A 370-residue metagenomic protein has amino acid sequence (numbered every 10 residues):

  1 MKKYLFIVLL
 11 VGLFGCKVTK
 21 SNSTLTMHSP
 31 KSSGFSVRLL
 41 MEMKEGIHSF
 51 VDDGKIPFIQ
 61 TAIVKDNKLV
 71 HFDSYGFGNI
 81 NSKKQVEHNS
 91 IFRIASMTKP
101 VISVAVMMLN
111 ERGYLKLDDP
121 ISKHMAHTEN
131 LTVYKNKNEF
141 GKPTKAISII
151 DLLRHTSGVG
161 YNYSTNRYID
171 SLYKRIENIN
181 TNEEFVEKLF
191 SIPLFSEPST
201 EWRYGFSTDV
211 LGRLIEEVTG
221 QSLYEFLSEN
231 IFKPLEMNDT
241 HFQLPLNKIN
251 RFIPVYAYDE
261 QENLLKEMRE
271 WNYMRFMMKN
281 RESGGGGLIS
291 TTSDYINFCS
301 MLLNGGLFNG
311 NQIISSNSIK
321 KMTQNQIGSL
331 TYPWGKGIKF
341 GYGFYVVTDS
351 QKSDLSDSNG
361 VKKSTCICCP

Functional and structural regions predicted by a protein language model:
M1-T24: Bacterial Sec-dependent N-terminal signal peptides
S21-S32, V133-K135, R167-Y168: Short, contiguous pre-domain boundary segments
K31-F92, Y114-K116, N130-K135, Y273: Short, conserved catalytic-motif segment at the N-terminal edge
M41, I47, T61-A62, N67 (+3 more regions): Active-site SXXK
V64-D66, I121-L131, K320: Acidic helix-start/capping segments at beta-turn-to-alpha-helix junctions
L131-S358: Short, surface-exposed loop or secondary-structure junction motifs that flank catalytic or metal-binding residues
D357-P370: Low-complexity, glycine/alanine/valine/leucine- and proline-rich hydrophobic stretches
